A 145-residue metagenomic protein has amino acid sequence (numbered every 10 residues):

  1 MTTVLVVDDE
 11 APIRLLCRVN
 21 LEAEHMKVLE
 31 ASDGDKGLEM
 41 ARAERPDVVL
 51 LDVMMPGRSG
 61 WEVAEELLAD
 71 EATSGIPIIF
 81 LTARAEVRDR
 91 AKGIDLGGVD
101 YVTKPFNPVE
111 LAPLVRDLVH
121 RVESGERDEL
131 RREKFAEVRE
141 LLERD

Functional and structural regions predicted by a protein language model:
L15-A23: Charged docking surfaces used in two-component/phosphorelay signaling
H25-S32, M40: Short hydrophobic/Thr-rich beta-strand motif most characteristic of the beta2 strand and flanking loop of CheY-like
E44-L50: Active-site beta3 strand of CheY-like receiver
M55: Receiver (REC) domain active-site loop signature in two-component systems and cognate sites in sensor histidine kinases
V99: Short, glycine/charged-rich "phosphate-handling" switch motifs in NTP-dependent and phosphotransfer domains
F106-V115: C-terminal output helix
V122-D145: CheY-like receiver
